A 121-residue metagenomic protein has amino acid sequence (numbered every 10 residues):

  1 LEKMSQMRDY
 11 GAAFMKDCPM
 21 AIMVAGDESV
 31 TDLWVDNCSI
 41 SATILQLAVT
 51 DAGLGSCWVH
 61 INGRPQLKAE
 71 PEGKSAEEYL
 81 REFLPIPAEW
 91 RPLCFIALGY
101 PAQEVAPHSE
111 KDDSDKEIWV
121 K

Functional and structural regions predicted by a protein language model:
L1-K121: Acidic, surface-exposed loops and disordered segments
